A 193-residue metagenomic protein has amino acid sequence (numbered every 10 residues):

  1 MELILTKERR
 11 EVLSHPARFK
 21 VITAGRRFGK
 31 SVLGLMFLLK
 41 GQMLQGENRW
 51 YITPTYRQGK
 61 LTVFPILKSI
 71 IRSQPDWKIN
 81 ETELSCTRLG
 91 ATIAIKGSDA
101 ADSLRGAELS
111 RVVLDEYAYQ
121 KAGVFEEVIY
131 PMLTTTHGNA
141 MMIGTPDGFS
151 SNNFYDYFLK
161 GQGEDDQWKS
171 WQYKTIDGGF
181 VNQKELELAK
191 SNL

Functional and structural regions predicted by a protein language model:
M1-L193: Phosphate/NTP-binding elements of NTP-utilizing enzymes
